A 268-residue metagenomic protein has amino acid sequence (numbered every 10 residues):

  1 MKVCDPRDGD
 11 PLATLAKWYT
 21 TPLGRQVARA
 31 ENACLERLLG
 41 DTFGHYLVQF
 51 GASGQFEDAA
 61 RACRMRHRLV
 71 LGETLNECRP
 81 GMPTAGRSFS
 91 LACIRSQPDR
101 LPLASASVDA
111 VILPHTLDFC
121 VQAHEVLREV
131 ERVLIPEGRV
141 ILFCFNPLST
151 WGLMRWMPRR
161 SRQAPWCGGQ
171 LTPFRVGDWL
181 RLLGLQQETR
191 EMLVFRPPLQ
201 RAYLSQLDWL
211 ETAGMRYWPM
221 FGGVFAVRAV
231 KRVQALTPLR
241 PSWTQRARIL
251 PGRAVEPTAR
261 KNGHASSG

Functional and structural regions predicted by a protein language model:
M1-D41: Class I SAM-dependent methyltransferase Rossmann-like catalytic core, especially the SAM/SAH-binding loop
A33, L38-L101: Class I SAM-dependent methyltransferase SAM/SAH-binding core
D99-V111: A short acidic, Gly/Pro-enriched loop at the edge of an enzyme's catalytic core that lines a small-molecule cofactor
H124-R139: A short glycine-rich, Lys/Arg-flanked "PGG" loop and its adjoining helix->strand segment in the class I
R139-C167: Conserved class I S-adenosyl-L-methionine
C167-R190: Short alpha-helix
Q187-T212, M220-G222: Conserved catalytic loop of SAM-dependent methyltransferase domains
W209-G268: C-terminal lobe and adjacent flexible extensions of AdoMet/dcAdoMet transferase-like proteins
